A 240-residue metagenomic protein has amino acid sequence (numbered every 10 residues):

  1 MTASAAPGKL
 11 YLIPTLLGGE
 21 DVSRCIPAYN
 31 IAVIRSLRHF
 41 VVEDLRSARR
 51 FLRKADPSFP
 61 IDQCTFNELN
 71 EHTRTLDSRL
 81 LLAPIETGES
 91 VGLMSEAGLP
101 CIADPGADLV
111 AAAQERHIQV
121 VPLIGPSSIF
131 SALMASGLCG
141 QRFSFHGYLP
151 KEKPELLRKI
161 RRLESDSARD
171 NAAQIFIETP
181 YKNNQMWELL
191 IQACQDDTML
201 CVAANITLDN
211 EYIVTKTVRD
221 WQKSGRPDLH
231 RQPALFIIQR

Functional and structural regions predicted by a protein language model:
M1-L69: Glycine-rich, flexible N-terminal cofactor/catalytic loop recognition
T2-S4, G8-Y11, E89-S90, R169-R240: A contiguous loop/helix-start segment that scaffolds small-molecule binding in enzyme catalytic cores
Y11, D108-D166: Class I SAM-dependent methyltransferase SAM-binding "motif I" and its flanking Rossmann-like core
L17-G19, E96-P100, P180-K182: Short glycine-rich anion-binding loops that position phosphate/pyrophosphate groups of nucleotides and phosphorylated
I34-F40, H117-V121, A173-Q174: Short active-site oxyanion
R46-A48, G98, S128, K182: Alpha-helix capping/helix-boundary segments
N67-R74, L149-K153: Conserved helicase motor
N70, S78-V120: Glycine/small-residue-rich loop that forms an oxyanion/phosphate-binding "nest" at active or ligand-binding sites
